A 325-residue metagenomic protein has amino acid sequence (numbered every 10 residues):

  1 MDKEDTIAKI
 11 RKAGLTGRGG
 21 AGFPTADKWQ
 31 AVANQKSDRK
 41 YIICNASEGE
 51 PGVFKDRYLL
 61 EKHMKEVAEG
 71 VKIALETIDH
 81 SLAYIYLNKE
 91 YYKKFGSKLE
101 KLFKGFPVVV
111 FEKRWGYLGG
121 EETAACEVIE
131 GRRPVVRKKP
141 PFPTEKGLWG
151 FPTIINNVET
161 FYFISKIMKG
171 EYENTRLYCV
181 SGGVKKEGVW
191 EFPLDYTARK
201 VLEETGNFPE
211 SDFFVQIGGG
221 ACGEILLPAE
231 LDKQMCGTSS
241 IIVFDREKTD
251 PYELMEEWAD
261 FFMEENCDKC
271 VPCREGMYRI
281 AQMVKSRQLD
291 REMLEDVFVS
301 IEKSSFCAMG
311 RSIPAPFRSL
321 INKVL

Functional and structural regions predicted by a protein language model:
M1-P134: Iron-sulfur-cluster electron-transfer modules
D2-D5, D38-R39, R57-Y58, A83 (+2 more regions): Ferredoxin-type iron-sulfur electron-transfer modules in oxidoreductases and energy-metabolism complexes
K28, E90, F111-W115, S181 (+4 more regions): A glycine-rich phosphate-binding loop feature that marks nucleotide/adenosyl-phosphate handling sites
Q30, S47-G49, W115-G116, T123-A124 (+8 more regions): Short, glycine-/Ser/Thr-/acidic-enriched flexible segments
K55-E66, N156, P193, F262-E265: Short alpha-helix boundary/capping segments
E66-G70, R176, L254-E257: Well-ordered alpha-helical segments embedded in enzymatic catalytic cores
S81-A83, N207-G220: Short loop-to-beta-strand transition segments
Y92, G96-L194, A198, T205-P209: Hydrophobic alpha-helical positions that pack around
